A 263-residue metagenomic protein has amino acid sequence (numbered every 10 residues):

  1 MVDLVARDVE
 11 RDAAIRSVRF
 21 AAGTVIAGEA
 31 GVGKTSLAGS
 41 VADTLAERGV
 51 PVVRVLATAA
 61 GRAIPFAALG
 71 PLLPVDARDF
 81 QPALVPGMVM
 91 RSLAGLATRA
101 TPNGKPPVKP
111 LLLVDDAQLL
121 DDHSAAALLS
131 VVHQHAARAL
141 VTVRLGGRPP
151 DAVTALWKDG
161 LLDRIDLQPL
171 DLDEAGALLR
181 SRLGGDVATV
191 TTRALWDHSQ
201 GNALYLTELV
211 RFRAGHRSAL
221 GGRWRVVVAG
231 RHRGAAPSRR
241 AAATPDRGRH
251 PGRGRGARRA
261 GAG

Functional and structural regions predicted by a protein language model:
V2-I15, V85: N-terminal pre-P-loop "Q-motif" helix
A14, G256-A262: Short alpha-helical "packing" element that flanks the helix-turn-helix/winged-helix DNA-binding module
F20-T24: Pre-Walker A (Motif I) flank of P-loop NTPase domains
E29: P-loop (Walker A) phosphate-binding loop of NTP-binding proteins
V32, S36-P110, L119: Conserved phosphate-binding/catalytic loops and adjacent sensor/switch elements of nucleotide-binding enzymes, spanning
P65, V85, D116, L120-S124 (+2 more regions): Helical "lid/switch" subdomain of P-loop NTPase nucleotide-binding domains
R78-D79, R99, L140, G146-Q200 (+3 more regions): Helix-loop-helix "sensor" segment of P-loop NTPases
P110-T142: Conserved Walker B catalytic segment
